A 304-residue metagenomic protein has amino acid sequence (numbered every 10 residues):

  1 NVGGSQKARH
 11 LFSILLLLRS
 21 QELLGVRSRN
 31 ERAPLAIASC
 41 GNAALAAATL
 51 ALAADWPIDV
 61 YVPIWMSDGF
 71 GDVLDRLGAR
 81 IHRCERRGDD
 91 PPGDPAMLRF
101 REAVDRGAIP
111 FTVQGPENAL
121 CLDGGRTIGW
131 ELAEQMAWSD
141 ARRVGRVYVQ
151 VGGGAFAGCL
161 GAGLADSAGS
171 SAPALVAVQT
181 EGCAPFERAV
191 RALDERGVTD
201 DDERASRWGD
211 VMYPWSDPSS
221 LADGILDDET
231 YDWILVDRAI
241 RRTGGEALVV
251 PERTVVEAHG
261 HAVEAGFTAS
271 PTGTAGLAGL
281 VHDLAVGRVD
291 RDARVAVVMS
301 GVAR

Functional and structural regions predicted by a protein language model:
N1-S28: Positively charged, low-complexity intrinsically disordered leader regions
A8-I14, I37-A53, D68-G71, L122 (+3 more regions): Short glycine/serine/threonine-rich phosphate/pyrophosphate-binding segments that cradle anionic phosphate groups
L16-L23, L45-P57, A162-A168, A278-R288: Alpha-helix C-terminal capping segments
L24-L50, A54-W65, R143-F156, L175 (+1 more regions): A short, small-residue-rich loop immediately preceding and capping a beta-strand
R29-P34, A43-R101, E187-R191: Active-site-proximal loop->helix
G78, R86, D90-V113, D166-A269: Active-site/ligand-binding loops adjacent to catalytic centers
L98-G169, V256-A262: Active-site/ligand-binding-proximal alpha/beta "capping" segment
A192, L277-R304: Catalytic phosphate/nucleotide-handling subdomain of diverse soluble enzymes
